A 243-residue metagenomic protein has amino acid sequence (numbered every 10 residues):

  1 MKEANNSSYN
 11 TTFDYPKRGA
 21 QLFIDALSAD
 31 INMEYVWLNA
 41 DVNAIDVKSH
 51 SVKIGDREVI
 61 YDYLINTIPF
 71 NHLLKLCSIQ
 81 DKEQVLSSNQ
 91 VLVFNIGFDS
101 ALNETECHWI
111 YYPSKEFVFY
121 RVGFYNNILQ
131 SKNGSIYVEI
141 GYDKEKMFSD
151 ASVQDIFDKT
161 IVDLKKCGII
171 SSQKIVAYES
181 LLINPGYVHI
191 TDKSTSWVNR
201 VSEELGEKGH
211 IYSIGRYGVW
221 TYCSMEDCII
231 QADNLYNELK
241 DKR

Functional and structural regions predicted by a protein language model:
M1-S49: Active-site/ligand-binding neighborhood in enzyme catalytic cores
V36-L38, N66, S213: A structural signal for the hydrophobic beta-strands that form the central parallel beta-sheet of Rossmann-like
A40-G168, W197-E207: Mid-domain catalytic core of redox enzymes that form a hydrophobic substrate pocket/lid adjacent to a catalytic redox
K75-C77, I190, C223-S224: Short glycine-/acidic-enriched loop or helix-start segments at secondary-structure transitions that form or flank
S135-Y137, V201-C223, C228-Q231: Short FAD-binding loop at a beta-strand-to-alpha-helix junction that anchors the flavin cofactor in diverse
I140-K144, L182, G215-G218: Short, histidine-centered active-site or binding-site loop motifs used for metal coordination, general acid-base
K159-I161, K165-G206, S213: Flavin (FAD/FMN) cofactor-binding core of flavoprotein oxidoreductases
C228-R243: Internal hydrophobic alpha-helix adjacent to the cofactor/substrate pocket in enzyme cavities
